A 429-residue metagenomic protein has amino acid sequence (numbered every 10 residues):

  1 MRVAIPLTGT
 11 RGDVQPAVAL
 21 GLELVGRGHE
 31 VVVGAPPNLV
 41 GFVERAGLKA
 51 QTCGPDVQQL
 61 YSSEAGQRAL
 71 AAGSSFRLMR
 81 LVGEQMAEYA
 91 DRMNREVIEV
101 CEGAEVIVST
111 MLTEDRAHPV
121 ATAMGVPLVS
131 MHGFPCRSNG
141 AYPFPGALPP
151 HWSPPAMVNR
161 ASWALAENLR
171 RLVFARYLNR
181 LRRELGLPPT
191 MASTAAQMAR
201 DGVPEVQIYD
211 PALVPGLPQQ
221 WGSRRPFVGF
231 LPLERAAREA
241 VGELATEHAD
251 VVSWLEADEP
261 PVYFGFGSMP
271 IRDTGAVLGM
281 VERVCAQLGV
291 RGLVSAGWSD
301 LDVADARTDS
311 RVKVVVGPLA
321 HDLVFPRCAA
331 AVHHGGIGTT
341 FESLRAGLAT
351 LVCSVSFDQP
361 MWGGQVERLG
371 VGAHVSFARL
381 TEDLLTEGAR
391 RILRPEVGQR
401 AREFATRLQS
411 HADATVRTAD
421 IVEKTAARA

Functional and structural regions predicted by a protein language model:
M1-V32, N38-A46, V158-L172, R176-L185 (+6 more regions): Nucleotide-activated sugar donor-binding and catalytic core shared by glycosyltransferases and related lipid-linked
G34-P36, C53, T110, M131-F134 (+5 more regions): Generic beta-sheet signal
L39-A46, H118-A123, A141, V214-S223 (+2 more regions): Short loop/helix-cap segments at secondary-structure boundaries that form the rim of catalytic
L39-G41, V57-Y61, S130, F134-A141 (+2 more regions): Short gly/pro/ser/thr-enriched loop/turn and capping motifs at secondary-structure boundaries
L48, M124-P127, V203, V290 (+1 more regions): A short helix->loop->beta-strand "cap" motif at the edges of active sites that frequently abuts
K49-V106, R160-A164, L172, R176-L178: Phosphate/nucleotide-donor binding subsite
E88-N159, P211-V214: Conserved nucleotide-sugar donor-interacting segment of glycosyltransferase catalytic cores, predominantly GT-B
Y209-A330: Donor-nucleotide binding loops and adjacent catalytic segments primarily of GT-B fold Leloir glycosyltransferases
